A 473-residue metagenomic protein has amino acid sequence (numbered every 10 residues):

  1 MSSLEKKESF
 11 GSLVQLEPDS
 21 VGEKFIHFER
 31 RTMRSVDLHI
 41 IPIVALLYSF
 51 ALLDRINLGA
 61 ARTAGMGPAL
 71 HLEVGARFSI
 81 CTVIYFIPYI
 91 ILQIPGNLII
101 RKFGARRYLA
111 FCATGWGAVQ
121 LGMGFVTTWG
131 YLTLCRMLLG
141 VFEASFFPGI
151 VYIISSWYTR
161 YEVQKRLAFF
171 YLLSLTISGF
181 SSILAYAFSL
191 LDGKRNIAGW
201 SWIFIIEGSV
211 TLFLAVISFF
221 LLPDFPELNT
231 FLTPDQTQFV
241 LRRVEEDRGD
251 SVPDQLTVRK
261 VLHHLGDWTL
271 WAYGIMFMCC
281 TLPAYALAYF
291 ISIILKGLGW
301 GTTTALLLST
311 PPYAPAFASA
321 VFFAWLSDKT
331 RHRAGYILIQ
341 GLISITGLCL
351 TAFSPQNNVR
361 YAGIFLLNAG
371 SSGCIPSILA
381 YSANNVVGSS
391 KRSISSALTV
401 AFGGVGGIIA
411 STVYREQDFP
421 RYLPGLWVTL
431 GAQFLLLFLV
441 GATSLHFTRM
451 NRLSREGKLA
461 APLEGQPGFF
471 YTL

Functional and structural regions predicted by a protein language model:
M1-F50, I56, T63-A64, F219-P253 (+3 more regions): Intracellular terminal tails of multi-pass secondary transporters
D54, L70-H71, P95, F103-G104 (+7 more regions): Helix-breaking motifs and short loop linkers at transmembrane-helix boundaries and internal kinks in secondary membrane
G59-A60, R259-W325, I375, L379 (+1 more regions): Extracytoplasmic gate region of multi-pass secondary transporters
G59-I91: Extracellular/periplasmic helix-loop-helix junction of adjacent transmembrane segments in MFS-like secondary
I90-G130: Conserved MFS/SLC helix-loop-helix module at the cytosolic interface between two early adjacent transmembrane helices
I91-G104, A318-H332: Helix-to-loop junctions at the C-terminal end of transmembrane segments in multipass secondary transporters
L109, Y336-I337: Primarily marks hydrophobic transmembrane alpha-helices of the MFS/SLC 12-helix fold
Q164-I197, F204-T211, S396-A410: Glycine-rich segments within core transmembrane alpha-helices of 12-TM secondary carriers
